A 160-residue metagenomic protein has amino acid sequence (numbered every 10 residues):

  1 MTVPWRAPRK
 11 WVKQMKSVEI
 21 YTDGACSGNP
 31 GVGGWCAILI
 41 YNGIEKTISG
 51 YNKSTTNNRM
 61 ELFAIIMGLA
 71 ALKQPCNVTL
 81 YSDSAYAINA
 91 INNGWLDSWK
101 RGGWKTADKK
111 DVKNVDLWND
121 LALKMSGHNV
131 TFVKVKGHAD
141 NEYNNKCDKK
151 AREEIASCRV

Functional and structural regions predicted by a protein language model:
R6, W11-R59, F63, M67-C76 (+2 more regions): RNase H-like nuclease fold core
T22-V32, M67-K146, K150, I155: RNase H catalytic domain
